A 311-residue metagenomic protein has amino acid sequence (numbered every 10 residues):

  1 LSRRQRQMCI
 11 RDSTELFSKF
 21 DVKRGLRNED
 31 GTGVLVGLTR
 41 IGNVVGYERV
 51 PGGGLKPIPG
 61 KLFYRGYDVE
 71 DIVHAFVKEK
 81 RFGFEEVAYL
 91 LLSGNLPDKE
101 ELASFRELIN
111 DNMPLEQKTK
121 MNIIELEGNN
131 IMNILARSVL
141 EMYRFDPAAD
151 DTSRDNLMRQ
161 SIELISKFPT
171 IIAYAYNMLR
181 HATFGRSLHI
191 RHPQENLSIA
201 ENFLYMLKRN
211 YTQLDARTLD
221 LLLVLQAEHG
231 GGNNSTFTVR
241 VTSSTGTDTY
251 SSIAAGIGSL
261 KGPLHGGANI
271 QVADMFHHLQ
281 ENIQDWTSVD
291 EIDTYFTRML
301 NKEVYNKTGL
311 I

Functional and structural regions predicted by a protein language model:
L1-I10: Single conserved hydrophobic/aromatic residue that forms the stacking wall/gate of nucleotide- or nucleobase-binding
T14-I58: Catalytic nucleotidyl-transfer cores of nucleotide-processing enzymes
R40-F82: Active-site-flanking structural segment that lines cofactor/substrate pockets
V69-E85, R217-L221, G232-S259, L300-K302: Short, hydrophobic/aliphatic alpha-helical segments
F84, Y89-D98, I131-R137, L164-K167 (+3 more regions): Conserved phosphate/anionic-ligand binding catalytic regions in large, soluble enzymes, centered on
K99-I123: Active-site-surrounding "flap" and adjacent substrate/cofactor-binding loops of secreted or lumenal enzymes, prototyped
K120-G230, R240-V241: Glycine-rich, mobile lid/loop segments that gate access to catalytic sites or pores
E125-R137, I283-I311: A structural-propensity feature for long, helix-poor, extended segments
